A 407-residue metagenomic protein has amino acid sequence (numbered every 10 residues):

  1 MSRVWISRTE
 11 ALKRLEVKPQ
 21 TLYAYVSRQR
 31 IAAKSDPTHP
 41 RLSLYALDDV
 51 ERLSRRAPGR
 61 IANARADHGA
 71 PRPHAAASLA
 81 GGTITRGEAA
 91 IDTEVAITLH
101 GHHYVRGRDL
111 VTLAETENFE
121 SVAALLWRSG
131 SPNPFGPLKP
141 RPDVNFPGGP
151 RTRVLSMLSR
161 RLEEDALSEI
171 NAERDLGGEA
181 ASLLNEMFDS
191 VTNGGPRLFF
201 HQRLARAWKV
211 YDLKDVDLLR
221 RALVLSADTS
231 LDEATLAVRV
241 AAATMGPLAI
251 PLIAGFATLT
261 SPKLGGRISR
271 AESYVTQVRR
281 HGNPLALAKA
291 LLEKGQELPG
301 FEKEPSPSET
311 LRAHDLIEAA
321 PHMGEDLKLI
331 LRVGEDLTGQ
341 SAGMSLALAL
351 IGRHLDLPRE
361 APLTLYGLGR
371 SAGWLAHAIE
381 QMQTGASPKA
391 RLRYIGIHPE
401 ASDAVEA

Functional and structural regions predicted by a protein language model:
S2-A407: Hydrophobic alpha-helical bundle cores within soluble ligand-binding/oligomerization subdomains
